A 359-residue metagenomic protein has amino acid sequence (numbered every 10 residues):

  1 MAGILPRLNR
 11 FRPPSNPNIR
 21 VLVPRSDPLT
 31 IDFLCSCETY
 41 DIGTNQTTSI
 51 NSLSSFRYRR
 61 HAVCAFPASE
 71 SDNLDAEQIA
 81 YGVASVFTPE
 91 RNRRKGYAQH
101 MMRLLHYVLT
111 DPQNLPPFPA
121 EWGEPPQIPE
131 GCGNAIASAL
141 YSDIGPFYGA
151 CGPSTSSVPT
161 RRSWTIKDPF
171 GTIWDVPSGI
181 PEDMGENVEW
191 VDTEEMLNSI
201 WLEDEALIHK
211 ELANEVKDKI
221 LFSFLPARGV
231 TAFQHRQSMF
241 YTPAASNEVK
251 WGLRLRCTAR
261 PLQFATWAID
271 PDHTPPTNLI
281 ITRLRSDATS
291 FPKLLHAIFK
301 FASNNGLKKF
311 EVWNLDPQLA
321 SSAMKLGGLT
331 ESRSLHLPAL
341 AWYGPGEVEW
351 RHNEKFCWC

Functional and structural regions predicted by a protein language model:
M1-N9, I128, N353-C359: Intrinsic disorder/low-complexity signal
R12, N18-E90, S157-I173, A268-P276 (+2 more regions): Conserved acyl-donor/pantetheine-binding loop and adjacent beta-alpha core of acyl/acetyltransferases and related
C37-D41, L115-P116, W313-L315: Extended, composition-driven regions rather than compact fold-specific motifs
S54, I79-A80, I136-A139, K309: Beta-sheet entry/capping signal
D72-L74, T110-N134: Intrinsically disordered, low-complexity domain-flanking/linker segments in eukaryotic proteins, enriched
S85-T88, R93-D111, L115-A120, A288-F301: Conserved acetyl-CoA-binding loop-helix of GNAT-fold acetyltransferases
G131-C132, A139-Y141, G145-G179, A268-C359: Active-site/acyl-donor-binding loops of N-acyltransferases
T155-N278: Amide-forming acyltransferase catalytic core, primarily the GNAT-like/NAT-type and related acyltransferase folds
